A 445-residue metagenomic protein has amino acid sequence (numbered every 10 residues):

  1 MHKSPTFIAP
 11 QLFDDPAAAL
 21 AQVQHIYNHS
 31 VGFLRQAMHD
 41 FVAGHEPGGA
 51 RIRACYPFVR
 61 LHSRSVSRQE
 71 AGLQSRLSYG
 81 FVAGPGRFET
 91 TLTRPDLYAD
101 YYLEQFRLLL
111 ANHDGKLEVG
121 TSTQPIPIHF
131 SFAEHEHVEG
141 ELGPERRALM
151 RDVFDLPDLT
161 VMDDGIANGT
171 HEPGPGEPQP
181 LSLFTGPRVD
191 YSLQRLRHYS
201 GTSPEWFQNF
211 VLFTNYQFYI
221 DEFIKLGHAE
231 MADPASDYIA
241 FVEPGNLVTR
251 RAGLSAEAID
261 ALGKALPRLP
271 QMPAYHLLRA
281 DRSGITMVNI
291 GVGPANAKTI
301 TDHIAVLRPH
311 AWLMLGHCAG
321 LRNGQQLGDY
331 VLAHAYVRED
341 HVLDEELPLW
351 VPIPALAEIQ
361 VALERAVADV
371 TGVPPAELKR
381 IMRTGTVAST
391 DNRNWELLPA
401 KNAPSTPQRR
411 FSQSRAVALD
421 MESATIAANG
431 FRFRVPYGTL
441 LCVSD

Functional and structural regions predicted by a protein language model:
M1-A311, A319-D445: Accessory terminal and edge-of-domain segments that mediate assembly/interaction and cofactor placement around
